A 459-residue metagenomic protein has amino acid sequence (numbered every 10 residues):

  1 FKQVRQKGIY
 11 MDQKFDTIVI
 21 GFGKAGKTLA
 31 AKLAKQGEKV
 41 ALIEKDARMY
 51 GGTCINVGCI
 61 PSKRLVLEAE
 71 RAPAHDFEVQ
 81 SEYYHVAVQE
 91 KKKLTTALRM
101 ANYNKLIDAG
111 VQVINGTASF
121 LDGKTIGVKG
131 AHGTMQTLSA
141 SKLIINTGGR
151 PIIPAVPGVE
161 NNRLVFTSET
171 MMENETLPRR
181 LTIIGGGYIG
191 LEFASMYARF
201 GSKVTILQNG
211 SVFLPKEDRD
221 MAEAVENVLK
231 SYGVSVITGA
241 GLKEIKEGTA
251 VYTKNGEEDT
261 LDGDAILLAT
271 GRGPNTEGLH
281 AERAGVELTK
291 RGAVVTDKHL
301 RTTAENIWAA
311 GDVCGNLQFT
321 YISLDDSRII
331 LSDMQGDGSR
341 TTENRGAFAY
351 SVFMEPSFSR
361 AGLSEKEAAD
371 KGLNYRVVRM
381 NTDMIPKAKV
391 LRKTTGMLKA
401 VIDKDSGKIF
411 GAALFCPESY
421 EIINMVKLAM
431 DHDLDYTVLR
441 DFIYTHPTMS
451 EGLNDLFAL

Functional and structural regions predicted by a protein language model:
F1-Y10: Short, Lys/Arg-enriched N-terminal segments with co-localized hydrophobic residues within the first ~10-30 amino acids
D12-F15, K32-E38, E44-L177, T205 (+7 more regions): Glycine-rich flavin
D12-G23, L177-G187: Beta1/beta-strand and adjacent pyrophosphate-binding region of the FAD-binding site in flavoprotein oxidoreductases
I18-I20, A118, L138-G148, I183-I184 (+4 more regions): Short hydrophobic core segments
I20-R48, T53, I60, R64-L65 (+3 more regions): Flexible, glycine-rich terminal cap/loop adjacent to redox cofactors in electron-transfer oxidoreductases
G26, G187-G190, S323: Catalytic nucleophile loop
C59, T147-K203, L207, E282-A284 (+2 more regions): Glycine-rich dinucleotide-binding loop and its adjacent helix/turn
N161-L177, T260-D337: FAD-site-proximal beta/loop scaffold in flavoenzymes
